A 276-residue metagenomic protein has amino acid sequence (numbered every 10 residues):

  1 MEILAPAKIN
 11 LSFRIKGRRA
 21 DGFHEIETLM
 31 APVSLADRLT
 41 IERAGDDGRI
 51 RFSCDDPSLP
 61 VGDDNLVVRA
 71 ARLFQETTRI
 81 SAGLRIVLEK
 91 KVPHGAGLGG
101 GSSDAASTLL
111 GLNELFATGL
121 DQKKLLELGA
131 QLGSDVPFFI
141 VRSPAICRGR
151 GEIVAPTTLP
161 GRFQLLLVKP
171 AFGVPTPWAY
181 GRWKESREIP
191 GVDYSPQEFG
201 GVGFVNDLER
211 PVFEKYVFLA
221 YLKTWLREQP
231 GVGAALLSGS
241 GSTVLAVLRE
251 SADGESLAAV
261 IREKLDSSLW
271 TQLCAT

Functional and structural regions predicted by a protein language model:
M1-A96, E114-L126, P160, K169: ATP-binding N-lobe of GHMP and related small-molecule kinases
M1-P6, S12-R14, R18-T28, A117-A234 (+1 more regions): ATP-dependent small-molecule kinase catalytic core of the GHMP/sugar-kinase superfamily and closely related
P57-V61, G99, F213, L248: Charge-dense, low-complexity intrinsically disordered segments
V61-V68, A106, A220, E255 (+1 more regions): Short, well-ordered alpha-helical segments
V87-F116, S134, A234-L248: Glycine/serine-rich anion-binding loops at beta->alpha junctions that coordinate negatively charged ligand groups
